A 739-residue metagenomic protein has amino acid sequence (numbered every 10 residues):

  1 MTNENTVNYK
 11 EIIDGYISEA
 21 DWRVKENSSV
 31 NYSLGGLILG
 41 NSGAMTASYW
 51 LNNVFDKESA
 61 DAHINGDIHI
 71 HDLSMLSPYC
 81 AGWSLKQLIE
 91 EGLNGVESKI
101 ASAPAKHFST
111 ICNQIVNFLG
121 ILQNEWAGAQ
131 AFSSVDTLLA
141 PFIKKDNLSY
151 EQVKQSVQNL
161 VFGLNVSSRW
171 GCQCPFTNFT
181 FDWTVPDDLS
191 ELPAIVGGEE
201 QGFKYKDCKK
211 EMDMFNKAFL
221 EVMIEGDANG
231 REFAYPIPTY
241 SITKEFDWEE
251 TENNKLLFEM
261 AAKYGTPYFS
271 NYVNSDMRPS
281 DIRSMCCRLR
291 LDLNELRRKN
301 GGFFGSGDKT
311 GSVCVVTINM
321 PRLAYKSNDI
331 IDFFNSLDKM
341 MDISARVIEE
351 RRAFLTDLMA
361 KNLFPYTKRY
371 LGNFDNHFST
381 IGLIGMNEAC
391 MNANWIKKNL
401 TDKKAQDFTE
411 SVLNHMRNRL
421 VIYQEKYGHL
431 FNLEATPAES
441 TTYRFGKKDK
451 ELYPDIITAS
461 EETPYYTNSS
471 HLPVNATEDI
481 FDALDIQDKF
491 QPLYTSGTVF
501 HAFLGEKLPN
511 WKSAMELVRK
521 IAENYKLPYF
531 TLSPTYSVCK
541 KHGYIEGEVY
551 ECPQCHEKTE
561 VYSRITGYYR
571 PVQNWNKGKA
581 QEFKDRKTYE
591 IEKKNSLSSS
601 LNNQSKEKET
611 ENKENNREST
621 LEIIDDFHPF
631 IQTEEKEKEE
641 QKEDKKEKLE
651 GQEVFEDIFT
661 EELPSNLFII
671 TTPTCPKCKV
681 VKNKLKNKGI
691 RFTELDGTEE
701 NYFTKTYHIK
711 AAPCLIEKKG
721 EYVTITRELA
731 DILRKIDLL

Functional and structural regions predicted by a protein language model:
T2-D375, I396, D402-Q554, V561: Conserved catalytic cores of very large enzyme subunits
D375-C390, E557-N574: Conserved phosphate/anionic-ligand binding catalytic regions in large, soluble enzymes, centered on
Y525-Y529, S533-T535, K577-Q604: Long, highly charged low-complexity segments enriched in Glu/Asp and Lys/Arg with interspersed Ser/Thr
T588-P664: Acidic, low-complexity intrinsically disordered tails
F655-K688: Local sequence-structure signature of Cys/Sec-based thiol-disulfide redox active-site neighborhoods
I690-Y702: Thiol-based oxidoreductase modules, predominantly thioredoxin-like and allied folds used for disulfide exchange
Y707-I716: Structural micro-motif
K718-L739: Non-catalytic, surface beta->alpha helical segment in thiol-disulfide oxidoreductase systems
